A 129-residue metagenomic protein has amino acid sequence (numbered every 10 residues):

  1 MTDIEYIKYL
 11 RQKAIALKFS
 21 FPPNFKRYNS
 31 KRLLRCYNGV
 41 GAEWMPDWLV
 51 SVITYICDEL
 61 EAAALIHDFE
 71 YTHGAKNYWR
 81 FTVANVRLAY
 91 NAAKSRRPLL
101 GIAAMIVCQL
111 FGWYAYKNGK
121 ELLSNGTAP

Functional and structural regions predicted by a protein language model:
M1-P129: Extended terminal accessory/targeting regions
